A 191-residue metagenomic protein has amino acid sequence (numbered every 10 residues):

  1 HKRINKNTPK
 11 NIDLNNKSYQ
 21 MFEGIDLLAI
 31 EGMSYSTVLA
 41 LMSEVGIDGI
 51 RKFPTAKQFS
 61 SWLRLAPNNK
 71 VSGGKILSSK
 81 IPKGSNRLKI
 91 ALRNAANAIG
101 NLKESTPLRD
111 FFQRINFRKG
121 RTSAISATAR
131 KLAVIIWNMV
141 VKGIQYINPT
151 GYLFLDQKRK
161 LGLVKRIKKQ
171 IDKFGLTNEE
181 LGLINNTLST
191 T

Functional and structural regions predicted by a protein language model:
H1-T191: A detector of single, family-specific signature residues that are central to catalytic or substrate-handling motifs
